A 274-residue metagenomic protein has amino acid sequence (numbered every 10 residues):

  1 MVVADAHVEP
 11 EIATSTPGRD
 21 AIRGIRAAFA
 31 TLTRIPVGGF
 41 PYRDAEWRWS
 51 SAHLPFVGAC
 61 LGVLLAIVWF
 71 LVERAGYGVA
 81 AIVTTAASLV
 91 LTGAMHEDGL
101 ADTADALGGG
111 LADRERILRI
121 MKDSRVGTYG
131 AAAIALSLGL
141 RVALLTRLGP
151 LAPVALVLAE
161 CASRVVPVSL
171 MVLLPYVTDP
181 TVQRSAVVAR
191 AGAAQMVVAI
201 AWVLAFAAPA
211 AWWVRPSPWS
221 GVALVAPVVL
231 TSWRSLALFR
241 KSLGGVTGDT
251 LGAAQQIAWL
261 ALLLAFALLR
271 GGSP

Functional and structural regions predicted by a protein language model:
M1-G93, G109-R116, D123-P274: Hydrophobic alpha-helical transmembrane segments
